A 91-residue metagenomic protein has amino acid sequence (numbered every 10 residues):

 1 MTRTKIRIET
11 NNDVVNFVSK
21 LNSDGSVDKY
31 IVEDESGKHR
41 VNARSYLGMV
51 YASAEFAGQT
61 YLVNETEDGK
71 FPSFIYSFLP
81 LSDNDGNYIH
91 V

Functional and structural regions predicted by a protein language model:
M1-I8: Short glycine-/aliphatic-rich beta-strand segments at the starts of folded cytosolic domains
R3, I31-V32, A57: Generic, low-specificity signal for short hydrophobic/alpha-helical stretches with a mild N-terminal bias, encompassing
I8-S19, S23-S26, I31-E33, Y61 (+1 more regions): N-terminal intrinsically disordered, cationic/polar leader segments that include organellar targeting peptides
D13-V27, K38-F56, K70-P80: Amphipathic alpha-helical interaction surfaces in cytosolic regulatory modules
D34-G37, E67: Short, ordered loop/turn segments at secondary-structure junctions
A57-V91: C-terminal structural segments of small proteins and small subunits
